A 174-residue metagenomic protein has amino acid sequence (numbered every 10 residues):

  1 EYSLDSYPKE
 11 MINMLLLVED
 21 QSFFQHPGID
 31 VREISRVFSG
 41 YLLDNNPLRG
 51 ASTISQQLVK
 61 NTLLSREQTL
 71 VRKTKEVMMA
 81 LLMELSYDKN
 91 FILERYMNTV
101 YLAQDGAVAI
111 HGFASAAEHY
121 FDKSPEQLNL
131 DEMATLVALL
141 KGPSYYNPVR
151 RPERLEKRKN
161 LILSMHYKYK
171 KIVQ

Functional and structural regions predicted by a protein language model:
E1-Q174: Juxtamembrane regions of bacterial inner-membrane/periplasmic proteins, predominantly the peptidoglycan biogenesis
